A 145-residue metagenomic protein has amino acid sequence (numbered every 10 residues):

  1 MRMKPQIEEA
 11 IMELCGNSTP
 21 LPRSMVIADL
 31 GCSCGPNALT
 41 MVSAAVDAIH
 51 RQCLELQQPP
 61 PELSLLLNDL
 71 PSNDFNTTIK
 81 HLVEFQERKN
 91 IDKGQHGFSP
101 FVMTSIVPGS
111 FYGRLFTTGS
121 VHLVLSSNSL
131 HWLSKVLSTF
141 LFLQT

Functional and structural regions predicted by a protein language model:
M1-G119, W132-T145: N-terminal charged/capping segments associated with class I S-adenosyl-L-methionine
L125: A conserved beta-strand element that flanks and buttresses the S-adenosyl-L-methionine
N128-S129: Short catalytic micro-motifs in class I SAM-dependent methyltransferases
